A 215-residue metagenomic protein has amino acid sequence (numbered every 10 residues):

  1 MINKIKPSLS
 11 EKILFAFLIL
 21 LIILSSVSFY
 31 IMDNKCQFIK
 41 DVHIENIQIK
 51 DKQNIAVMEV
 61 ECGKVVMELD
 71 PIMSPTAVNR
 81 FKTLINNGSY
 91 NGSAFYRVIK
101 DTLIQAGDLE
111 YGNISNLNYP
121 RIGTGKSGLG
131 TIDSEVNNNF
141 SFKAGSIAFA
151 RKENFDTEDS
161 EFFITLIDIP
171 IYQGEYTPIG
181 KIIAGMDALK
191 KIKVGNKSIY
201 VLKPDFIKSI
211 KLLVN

Functional and structural regions predicted by a protein language model:
I2-N215: Cyclophilin-like peptidyl-prolyl cis-trans isomerases
